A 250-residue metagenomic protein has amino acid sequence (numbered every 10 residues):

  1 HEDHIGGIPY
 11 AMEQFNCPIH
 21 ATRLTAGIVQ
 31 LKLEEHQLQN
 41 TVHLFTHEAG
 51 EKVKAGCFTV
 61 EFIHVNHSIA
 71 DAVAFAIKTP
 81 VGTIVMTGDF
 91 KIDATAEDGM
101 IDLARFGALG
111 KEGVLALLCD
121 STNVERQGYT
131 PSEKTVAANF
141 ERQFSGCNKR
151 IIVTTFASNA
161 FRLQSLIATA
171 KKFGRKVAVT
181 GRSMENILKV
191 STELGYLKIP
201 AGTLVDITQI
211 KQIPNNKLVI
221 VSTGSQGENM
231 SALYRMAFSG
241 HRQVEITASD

Functional and structural regions predicted by a protein language model:
H1-I213, E228-E245: His/Asp/Glu-rich metal-coordinating catalytic cores of metallo-dependent phosphodiesterases/hydrolases acting on
L115, L218, S249-D250: Conserved acidic residues
K217-Q226: Conserved two-lobed SF2 helicase motor
